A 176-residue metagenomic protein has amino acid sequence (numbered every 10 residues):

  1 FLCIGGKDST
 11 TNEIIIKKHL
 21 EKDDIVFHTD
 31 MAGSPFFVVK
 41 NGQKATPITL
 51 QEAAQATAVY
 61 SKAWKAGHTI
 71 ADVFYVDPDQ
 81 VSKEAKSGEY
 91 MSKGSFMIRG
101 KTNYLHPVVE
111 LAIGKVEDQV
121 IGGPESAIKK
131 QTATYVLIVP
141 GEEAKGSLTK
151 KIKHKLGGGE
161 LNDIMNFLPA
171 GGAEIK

Functional and structural regions predicted by a protein language model:
F1-K176: Extended, highly charged segments
